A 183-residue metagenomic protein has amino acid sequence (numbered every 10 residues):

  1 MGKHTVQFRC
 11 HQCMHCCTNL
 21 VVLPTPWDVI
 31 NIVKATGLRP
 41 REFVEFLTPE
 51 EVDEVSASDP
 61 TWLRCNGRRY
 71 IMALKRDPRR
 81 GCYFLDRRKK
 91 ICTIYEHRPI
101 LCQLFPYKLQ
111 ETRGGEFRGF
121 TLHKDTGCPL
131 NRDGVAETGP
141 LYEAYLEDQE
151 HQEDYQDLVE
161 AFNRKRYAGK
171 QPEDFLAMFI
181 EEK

Functional and structural regions predicted by a protein language model:
M1-K183: Short loop/turn segments that flank or connect secondary-structure elements
